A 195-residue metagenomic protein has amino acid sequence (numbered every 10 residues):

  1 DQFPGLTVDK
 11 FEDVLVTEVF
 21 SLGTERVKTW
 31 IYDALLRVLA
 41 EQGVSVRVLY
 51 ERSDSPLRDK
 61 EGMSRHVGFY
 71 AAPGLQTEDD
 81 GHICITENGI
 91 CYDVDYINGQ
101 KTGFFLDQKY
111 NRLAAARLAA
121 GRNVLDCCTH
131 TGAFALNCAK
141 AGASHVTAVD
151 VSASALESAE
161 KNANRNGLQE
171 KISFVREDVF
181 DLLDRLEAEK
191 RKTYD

Functional and structural regions predicted by a protein language model:
Q2-D9, T29-F104: Non-catalytic substrate-recognition/targeting regions of SAM-dependent transferases
D13: Phosphate-centric recognition/catalysis
V16-K28: Short histidine-centered catalytic/ligand-binding loop motif
S21, S55, S152: Flexible, active-site-proximal loop/turn residues at the rims of small-molecule/cofactor binding pockets and catalytic
G23, L57, T131: Glycine-rich nucleotide phosphate-binding loop and flanking beta-alpha elements of Rossmann-like dinucleotide-binding
E25-T29, D33, K109, D181: Generic alpha-helical secondary structure signal
P73-D195: Rossmann-like S-adenosyl-L-methionine
